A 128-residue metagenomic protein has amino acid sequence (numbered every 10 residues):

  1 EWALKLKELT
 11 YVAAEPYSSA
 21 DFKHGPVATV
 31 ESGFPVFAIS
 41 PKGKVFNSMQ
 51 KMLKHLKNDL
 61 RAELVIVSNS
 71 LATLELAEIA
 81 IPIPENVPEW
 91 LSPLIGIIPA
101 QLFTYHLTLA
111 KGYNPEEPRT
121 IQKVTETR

Functional and structural regions predicted by a protein language model:
E1-R128: A SIS-like phosphosugar-recognition module
